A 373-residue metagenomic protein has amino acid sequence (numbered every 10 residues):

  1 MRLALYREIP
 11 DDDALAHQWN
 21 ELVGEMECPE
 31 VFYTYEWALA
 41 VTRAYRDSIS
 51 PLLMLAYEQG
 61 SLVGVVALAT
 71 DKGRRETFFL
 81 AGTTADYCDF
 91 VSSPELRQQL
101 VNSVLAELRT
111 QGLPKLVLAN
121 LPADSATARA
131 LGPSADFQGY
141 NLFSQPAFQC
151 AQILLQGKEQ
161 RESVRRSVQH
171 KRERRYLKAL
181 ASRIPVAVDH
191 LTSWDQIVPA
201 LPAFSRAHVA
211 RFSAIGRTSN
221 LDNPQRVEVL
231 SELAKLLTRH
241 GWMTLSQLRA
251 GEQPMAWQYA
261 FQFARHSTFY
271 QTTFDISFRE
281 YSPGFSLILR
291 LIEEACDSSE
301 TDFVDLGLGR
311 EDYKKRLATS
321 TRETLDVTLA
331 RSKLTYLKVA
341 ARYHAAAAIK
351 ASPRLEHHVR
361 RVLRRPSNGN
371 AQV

Functional and structural regions predicted by a protein language model:
R2-F78, L121-C150, Q156-E280, V373: A conserved beta-strand-loop-helix scaffold within acyl/acetyltransferase catalytic domains
L5, I9, A128-Q160, A250 (+3 more regions): Active-site/acyl-donor-binding loops of N-acyltransferases
S50, G112-V117, W242, E300: Short loop/turn motifs at secondary-structure junctions
Y57, S93-E107, N220-V339: Aromatic (often tryptophan-rich) hydrophobic motifs at membrane interfaces
V63-S93, Q98, A106: Well-ordered mid-protein domain cores that form the structural environment of catalytic cofactors
T84, G112, S144-A147, S182 (+1 more regions): A short, structural micro-pattern
R109-A126: ATP-hydrolysis module of ASCE/P-loop NTPase motor domains, specifically the Walker B Asp-Glu catalytic pair
L116-L118, D189, F303-D305: Short catalytic-loop micro-motif centered on adjacent basic/acidic residues
